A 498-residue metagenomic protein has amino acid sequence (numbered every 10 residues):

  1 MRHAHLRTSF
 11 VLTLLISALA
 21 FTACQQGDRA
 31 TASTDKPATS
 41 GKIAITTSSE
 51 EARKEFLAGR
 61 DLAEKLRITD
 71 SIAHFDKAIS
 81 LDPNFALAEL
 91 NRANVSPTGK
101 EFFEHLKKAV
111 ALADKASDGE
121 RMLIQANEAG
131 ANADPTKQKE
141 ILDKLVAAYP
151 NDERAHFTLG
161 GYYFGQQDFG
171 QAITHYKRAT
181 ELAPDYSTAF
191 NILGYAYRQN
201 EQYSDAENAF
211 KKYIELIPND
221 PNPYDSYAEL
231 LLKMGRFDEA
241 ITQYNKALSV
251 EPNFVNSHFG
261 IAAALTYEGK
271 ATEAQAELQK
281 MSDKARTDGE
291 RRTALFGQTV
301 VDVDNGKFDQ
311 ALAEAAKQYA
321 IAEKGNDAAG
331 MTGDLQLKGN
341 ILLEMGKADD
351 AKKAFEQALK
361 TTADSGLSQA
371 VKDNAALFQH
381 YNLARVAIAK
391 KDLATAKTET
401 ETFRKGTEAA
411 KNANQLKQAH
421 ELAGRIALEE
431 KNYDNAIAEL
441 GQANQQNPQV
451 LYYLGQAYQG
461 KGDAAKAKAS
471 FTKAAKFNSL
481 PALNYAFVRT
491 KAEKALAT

Functional and structural regions predicted by a protein language model:
Q26-H175, L182-T188, Y195, N200 (+2 more regions): Acidic, proline/glycine-rich low-complexity intrinsically disordered segments
K77-A78, K108-L112, K144-L145, R178-A179 (+8 more regions): Canonical positions in the second alpha-helix
A88, G119, A155, A189 (+7 more regions): TPR alpha-solenoid repeat register
N91, T158, I192, S226 (+7 more regions): Canonical tetratricopeptide repeat
